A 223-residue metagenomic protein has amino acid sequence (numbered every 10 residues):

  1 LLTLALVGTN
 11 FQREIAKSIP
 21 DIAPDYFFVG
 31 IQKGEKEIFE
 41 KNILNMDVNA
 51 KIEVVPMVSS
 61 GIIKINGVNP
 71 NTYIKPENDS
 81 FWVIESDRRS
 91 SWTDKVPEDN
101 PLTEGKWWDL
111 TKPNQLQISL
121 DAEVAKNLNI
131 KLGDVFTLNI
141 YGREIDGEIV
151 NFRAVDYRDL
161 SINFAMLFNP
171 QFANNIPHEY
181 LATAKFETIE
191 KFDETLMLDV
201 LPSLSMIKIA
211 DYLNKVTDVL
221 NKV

Functional and structural regions predicted by a protein language model:
L1-V223: Alpha-helical transmembrane segments of bacterial inner-membrane membrane proteins
